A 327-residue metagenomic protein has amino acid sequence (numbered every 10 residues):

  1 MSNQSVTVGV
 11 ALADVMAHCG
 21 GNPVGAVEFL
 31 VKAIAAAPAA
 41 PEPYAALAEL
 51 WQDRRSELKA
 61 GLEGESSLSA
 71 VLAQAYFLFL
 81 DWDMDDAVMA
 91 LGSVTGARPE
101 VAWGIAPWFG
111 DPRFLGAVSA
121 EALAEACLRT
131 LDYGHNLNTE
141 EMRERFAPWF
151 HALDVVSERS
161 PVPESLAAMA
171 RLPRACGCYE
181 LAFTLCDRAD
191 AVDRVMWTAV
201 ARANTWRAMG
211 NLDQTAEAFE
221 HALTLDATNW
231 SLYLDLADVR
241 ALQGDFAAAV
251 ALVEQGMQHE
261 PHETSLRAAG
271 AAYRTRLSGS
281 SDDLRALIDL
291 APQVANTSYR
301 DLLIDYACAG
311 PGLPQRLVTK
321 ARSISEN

Functional and structural regions predicted by a protein language model:
M1, V24-A33, R54-S67, M84-A97 (+7 more regions): Alpha-helical repeat scaffolds
V6-V8, P41, L68, P163-E164 (+3 more regions): Helix-start (N-cap) detector for alpha-helical repeat units in TPR-like alpha-solenoids, especially tetratricopeptide
D14-M16, E49, Y76, R171 (+3 more regions): Residue-level recognition of tetratricopeptide repeat
K32-Q52, D85, T95-P107: Short, charge-rich amphipathic alpha-helical segments embedded in non-transmembrane helical bundles/solenoids
P38, E65-S66, R98-E100, S160-P161 (+4 more regions): Short coil turns that delineate tetratricopeptide repeat
A46, A73, A168, A201 (+2 more regions): Canonical tetratricopeptide repeat
L80, A175, A208-M209, L242 (+2 more regions): Register position in tetratricopeptide repeats
A167-R174, D187-D190, V195-G210, E217-H221 (+2 more regions): Alpha-helical adaptor scaffolds
